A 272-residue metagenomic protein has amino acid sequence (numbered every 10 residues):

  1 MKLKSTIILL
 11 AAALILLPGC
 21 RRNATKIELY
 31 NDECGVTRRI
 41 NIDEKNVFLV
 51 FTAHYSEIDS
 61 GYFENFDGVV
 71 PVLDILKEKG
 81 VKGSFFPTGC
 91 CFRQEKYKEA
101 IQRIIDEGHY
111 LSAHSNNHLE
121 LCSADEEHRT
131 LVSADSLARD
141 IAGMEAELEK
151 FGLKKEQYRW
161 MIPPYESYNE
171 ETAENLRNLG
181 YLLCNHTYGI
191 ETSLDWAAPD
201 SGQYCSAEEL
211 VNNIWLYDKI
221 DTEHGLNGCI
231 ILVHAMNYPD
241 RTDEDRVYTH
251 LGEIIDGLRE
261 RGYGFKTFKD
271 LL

Functional and structural regions predicted by a protein language model:
M1-S5: Positively charged n-region of N-terminal signal peptides that target proteins for export
I7-L9, E33: Composition-driven detection of intrinsically disordered, low-complexity segments
L9-I15: Bacterial N-terminal signal peptides
L17, V70, I162-P163: Hydrophobic alpha-helix-in-membranes signature
A24-Y110, S115-C122, A142-Y158, I254-G257: Active-site beta->alpha N-cap acidic-glycine motif
L29, H54, G262-F268: Intrinsically disordered, low-complexity N-terminal regions enriched in serine/proline/glycine with scattered basic
Q94-K96, H118-L232, M236-R259, Y263-G264 (+1 more regions): Catalytic domains of cell-wall/extracellular-matrix polysaccharide-remodeling enzymes, centered on de-N-acetylation
